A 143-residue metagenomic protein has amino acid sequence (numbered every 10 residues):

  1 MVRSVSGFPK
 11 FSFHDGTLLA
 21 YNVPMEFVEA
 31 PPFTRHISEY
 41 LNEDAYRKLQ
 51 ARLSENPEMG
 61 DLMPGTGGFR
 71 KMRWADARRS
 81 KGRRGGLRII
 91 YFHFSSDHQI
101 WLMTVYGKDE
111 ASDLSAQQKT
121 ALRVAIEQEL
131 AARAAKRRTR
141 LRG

Functional and structural regions predicted by a protein language model:
M1-A45, T139-G143: Arg/Lys-rich, positively charged N-terminal/basic patches that mediate binding to nucleic acids
S4-S12, H93-G143: Enriched for short, Lys/Arg-rich terminal
A20, T34, R52-N56, H93 (+1 more regions): Preference for short coil/turn "hinge" residues that link or interrupt alpha-helices
E26-K71, A75: N-terminal first-folded block
E29, A45, L49, G68 (+3 more regions): Amphipathic alpha-helical interface surfaces
G60-V105, E110: Basic/aromatic recognition patch in beta-strand/loop cores that engages polyanionic ligands
